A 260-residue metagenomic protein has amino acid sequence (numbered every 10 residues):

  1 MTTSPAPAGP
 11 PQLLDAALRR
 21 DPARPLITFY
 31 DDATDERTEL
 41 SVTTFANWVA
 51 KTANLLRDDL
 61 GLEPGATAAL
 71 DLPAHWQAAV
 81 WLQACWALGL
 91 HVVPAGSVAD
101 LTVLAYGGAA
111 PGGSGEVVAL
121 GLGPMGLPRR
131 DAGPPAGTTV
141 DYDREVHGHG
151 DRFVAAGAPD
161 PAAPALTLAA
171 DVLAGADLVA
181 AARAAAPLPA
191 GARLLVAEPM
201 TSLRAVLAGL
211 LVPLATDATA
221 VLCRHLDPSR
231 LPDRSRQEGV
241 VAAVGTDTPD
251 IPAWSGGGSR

Functional and structural regions predicted by a protein language model:
T2-P5, L13, Q83, A87-D160 (+1 more regions): Structural core segment of the AMP-binding/adenylate-forming
P5-T28: A short N-terminal helical cap/helix-turn-helix that marks the beginning of AMP-binding/adenylate-forming
A23-P25, V117-A119, G123-L203: Conserved pre-ATP/AMP-binding loop-to-beta segment of ANL
T28-L62, A162-L188: Conserved AMP-binding/adenylate-forming core of the ANL superfamily
A68: Gly/Thr-rich phosphate-binding loop signature of adenosyl cofactor/nucleotide-binding cores
L72-H75, E198-L203, L214: Conserved AMP-binding
A84-A87, V206-A220: Conserved short alpha-helical elements in the N-terminal third of ANL/AMP-binding
